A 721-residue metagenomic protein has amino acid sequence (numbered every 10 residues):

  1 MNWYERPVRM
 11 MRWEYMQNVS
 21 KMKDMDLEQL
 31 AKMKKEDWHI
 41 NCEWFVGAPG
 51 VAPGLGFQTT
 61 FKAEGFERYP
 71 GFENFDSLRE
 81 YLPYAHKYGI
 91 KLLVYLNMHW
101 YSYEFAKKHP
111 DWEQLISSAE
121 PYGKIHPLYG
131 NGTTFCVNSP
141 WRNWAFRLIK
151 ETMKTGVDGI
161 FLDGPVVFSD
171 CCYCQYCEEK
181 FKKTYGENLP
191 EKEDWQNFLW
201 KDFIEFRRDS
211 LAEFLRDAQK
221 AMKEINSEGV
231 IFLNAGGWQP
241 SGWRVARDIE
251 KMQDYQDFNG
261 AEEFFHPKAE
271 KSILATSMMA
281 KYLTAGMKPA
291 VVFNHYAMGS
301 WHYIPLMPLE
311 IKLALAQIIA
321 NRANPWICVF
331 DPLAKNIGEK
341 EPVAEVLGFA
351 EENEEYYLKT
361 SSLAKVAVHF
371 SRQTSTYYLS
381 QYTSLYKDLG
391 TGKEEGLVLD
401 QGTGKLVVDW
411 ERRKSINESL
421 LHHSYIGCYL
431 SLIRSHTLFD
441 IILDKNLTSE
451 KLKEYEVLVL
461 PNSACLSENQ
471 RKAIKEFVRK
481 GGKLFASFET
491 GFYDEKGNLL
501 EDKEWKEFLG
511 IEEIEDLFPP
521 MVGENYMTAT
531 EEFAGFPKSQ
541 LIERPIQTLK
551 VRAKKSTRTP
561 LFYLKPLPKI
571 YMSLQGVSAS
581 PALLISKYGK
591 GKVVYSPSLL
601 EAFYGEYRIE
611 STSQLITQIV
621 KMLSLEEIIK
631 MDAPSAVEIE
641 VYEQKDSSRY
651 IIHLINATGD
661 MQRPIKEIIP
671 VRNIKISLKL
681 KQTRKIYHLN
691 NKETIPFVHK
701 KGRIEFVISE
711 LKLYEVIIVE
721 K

Functional and structural regions predicted by a protein language model:
M1-D26: Boundary/entry segment of secreted carbohydrate-active catalytic domains
M10, W38-A48, D76-P127, G159-G164 (+1 more regions): Glycine-rich, aromatic-flanked loop segments that form ligand/cofactor-binding clefts across common enzyme folds
Q17-W38, K62-I90, N143-W144, S210-F214 (+2 more regions): Aromatic- and glycine-enriched glycan-recognition loops and surfaces that form the carbohydrate-binding subsites
V19-E36, S139-T152, S241-M252, T276 (+2 more regions): Short, acidic/polar
S20-K21, V94, M98-T155, C172 (+3 more regions): Active-site-adjacent "subsite" loops/lids of carbohydrate-active enzymes
M25-G54, T155, D254, F258 (+2 more regions): Catalytic domains of carbohydrate-active enzymes, especially glycoside hydrolases
L55-G71, M98-L128, D163-D194, W243-E250 (+2 more regions): Aromatic- and acidic-residue-enriched segments that line the glycan-binding/catalytic groove of carbohydrate-active
W200-K201, E205-W243, M252-K721: Carbohydrate-binding surfaces of carbohydrate-active enzymes
